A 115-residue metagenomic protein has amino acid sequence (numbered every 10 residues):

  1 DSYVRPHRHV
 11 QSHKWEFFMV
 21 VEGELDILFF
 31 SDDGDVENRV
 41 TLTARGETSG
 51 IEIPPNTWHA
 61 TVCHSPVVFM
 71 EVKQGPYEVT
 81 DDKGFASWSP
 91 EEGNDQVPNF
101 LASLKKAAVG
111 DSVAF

Functional and structural regions predicted by a protein language model:
D1-K14: Conserved short histidine dyad/triad with adjacent acidic residue
R5-P6, I27-F29, I51-I53, H59-H64 (+1 more regions): Short beta-strand His + acidic residue motifs that chelate non-heme Fe in jelly-roll/DSBH and cupin folds
V10, M19, C63-S65: Short glycine/proline-enriched turns and hinge-like loops at secondary-structure junctions
S12-D33: Glycine- and acidic-residue-biased ligand/ion/polar-headgroup-sensing regions
F17, S31-A60: Short acidic-glycine-tyrosine-enriched beta hairpin
G34-V36, T41, W58-F115: Double-stranded beta-helix
